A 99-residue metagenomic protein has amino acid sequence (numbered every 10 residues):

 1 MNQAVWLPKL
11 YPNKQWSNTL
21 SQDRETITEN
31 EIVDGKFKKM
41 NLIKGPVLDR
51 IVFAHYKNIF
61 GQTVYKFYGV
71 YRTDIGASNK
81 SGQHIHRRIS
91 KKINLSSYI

Functional and structural regions predicted by a protein language model:
M1-V64: Acidic, glycine-rich low-complexity segments with interspersed aromatic residues
G61-I99: Compact mixed alphabeta submodule
